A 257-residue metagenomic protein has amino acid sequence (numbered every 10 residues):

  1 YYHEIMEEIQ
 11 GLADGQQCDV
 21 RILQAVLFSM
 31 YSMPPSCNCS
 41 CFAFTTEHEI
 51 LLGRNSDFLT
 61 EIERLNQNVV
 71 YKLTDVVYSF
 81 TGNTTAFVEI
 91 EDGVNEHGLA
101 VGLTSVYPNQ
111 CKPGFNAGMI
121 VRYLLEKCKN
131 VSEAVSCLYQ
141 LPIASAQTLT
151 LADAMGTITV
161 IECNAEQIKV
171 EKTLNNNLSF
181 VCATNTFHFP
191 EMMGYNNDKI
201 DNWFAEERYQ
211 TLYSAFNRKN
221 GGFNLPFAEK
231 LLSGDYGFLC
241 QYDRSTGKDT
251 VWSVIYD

Functional and structural regions predicted by a protein language model:
Y1-C37, K129-Q140, A144-A146, A154-I158 (+1 more regions): C-terminus-biased signal that marks the final domain/tail of proteins
Y1-G118, I143-A144: A contiguous strand-loop segment
C41-F42, E91, V160, S253-I255: Short, surface-exposed charged micro-motifs
T46-E47, D153-M155, N164: Acidic/polar residues in short coil/turn loops that connect beta-strands within repeat-based beta-sheet scaffolds
I120-V121, L138: Internal metal/ion-chelating core segments
Y123-E126: Short N-terminal edge-element motif at the start of the domain
T150: Active-site helix-to-loop segments that bind/position phosphate- or nucleotide-bearing substrates and donors across
T157-L178: Extended amphipathic alpha-helical segments with heptad-repeat/coiled-coil character used for oligomerization, fusion
